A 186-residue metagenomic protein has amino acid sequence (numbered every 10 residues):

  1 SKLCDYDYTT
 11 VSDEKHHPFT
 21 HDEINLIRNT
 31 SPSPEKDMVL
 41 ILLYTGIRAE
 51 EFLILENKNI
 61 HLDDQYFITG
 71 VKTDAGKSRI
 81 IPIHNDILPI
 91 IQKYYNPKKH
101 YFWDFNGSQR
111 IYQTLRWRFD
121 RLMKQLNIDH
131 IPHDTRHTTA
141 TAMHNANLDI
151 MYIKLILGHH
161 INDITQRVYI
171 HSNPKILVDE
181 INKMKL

Functional and structural regions predicted by a protein language model:
C4-A49, L53, R136: Basic, Lys/Arg- and aromatic-enriched nucleic-acid-binding interface segment
D5, H17-E23, T45, I54-I90: Conserved tyrosine-mediated DNA breakage-rejoining catalytic core shared by Y-recombinases
D13, E35, K77, N85 (+3 more regions): Exposed loop/turn and edge beta-strand positions of beta-sandwich/beta-sheet ligand-binding modules
P18, K72-A75, L157-K183: Catalytic-site neighborhood detector that most strongly recognizes the C-terminal catalytic loop/helix of tyrosine
L53, T141-H144, M151: Short, hydrophobic alpha-helix immediately C-terminal to the catalytic nucleophile
N59-D63, D129, L148-V168: Short, polar N-cap/turn motifs at the start of nucleic acid-interacting alpha helices
H84-I128: Active-site/catalytic core of tyrosine-dependent DNA strand-transfer enzymes
I128-A146: Short basic/aromatic active-site micro-motif
